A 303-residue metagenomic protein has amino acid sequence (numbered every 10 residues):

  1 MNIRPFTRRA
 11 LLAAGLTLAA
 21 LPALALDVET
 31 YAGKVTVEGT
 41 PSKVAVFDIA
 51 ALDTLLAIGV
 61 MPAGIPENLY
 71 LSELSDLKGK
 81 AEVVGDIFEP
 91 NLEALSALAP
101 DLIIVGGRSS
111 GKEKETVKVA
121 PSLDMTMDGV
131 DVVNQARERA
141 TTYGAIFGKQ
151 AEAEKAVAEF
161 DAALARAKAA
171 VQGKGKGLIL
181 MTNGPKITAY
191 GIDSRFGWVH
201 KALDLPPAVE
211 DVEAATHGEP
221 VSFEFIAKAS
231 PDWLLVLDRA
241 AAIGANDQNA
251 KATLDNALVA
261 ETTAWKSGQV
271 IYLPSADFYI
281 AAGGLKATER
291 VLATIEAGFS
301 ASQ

Functional and structural regions predicted by a protein language model:
N2-I49, A151-I179, A241-N249, L273-P274 (+1 more regions): Bacterial Sec-exported substrate-binding components of ABC uptake systems
T30-A32, V84-L92, E213-S222: Short helix-initiation/N-cap motifs at beta->coil->alpha
K43-A97: A short, structured surface patch at a secondary-structure boundary
L69-E73, A189-E219: Alpha-helical, coiled-coil/dimerization segments enriched in small aliphatic residues
A99-V105, P121, I226, S230-L235: Proline-aspartate-enriched helix->loop->beta-strand connector
E115, V119-G184, Q269, F278-Q303: Extracytoplasmic substrate-binding proteins
T182, T188, A215-R239, I243: Ligand-binding pocket segment of bilobal, Venus flytrap-like solute-binding proteins
V236-Q303: Structured C-terminal subdomain patch of bacterial secreted/periplasmic proteins
